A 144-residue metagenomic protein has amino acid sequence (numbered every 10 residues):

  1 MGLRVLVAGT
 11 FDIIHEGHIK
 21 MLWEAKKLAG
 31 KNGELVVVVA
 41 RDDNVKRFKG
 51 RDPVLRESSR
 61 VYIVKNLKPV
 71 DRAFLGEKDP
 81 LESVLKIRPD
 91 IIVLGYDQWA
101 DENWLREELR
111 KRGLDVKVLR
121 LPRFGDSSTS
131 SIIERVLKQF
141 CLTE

Functional and structural regions predicted by a protein language model:
M1-E144: Nucleotidyltransferase catalytic core that binds NTPs
